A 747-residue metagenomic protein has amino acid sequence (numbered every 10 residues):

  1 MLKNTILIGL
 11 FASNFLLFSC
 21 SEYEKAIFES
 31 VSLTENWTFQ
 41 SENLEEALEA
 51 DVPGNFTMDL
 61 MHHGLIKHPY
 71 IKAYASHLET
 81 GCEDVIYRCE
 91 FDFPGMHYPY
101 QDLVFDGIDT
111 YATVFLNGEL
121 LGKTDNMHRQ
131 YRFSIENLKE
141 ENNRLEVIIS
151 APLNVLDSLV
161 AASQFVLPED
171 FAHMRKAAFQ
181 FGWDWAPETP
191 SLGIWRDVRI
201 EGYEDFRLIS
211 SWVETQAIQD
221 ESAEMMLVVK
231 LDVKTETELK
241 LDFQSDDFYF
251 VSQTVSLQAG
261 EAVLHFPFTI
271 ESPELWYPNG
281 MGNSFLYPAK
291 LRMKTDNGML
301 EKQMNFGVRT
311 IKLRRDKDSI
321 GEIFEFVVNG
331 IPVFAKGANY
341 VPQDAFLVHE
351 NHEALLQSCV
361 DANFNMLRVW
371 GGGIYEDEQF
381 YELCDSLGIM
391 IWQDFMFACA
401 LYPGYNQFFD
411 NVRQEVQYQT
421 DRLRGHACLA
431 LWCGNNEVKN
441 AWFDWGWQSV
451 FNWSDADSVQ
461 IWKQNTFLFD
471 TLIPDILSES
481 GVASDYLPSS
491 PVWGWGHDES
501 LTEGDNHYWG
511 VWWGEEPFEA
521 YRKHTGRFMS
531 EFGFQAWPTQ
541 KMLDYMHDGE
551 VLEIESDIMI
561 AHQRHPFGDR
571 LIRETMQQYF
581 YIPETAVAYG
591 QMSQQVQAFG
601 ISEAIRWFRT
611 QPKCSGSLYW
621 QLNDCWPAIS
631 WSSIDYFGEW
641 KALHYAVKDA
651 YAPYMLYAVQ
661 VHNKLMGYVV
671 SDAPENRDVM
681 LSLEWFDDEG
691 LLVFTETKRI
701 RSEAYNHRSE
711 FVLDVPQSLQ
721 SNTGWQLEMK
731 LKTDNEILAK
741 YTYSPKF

Functional and structural regions predicted by a protein language model:
M1-A12, L17-M366, T610, E639 (+1 more regions): Secreted/periplasmic carbohydrate-active enzymes, especially glycoside hydrolases
V31-S32, S41-E45, F179, A186-G193 (+6 more regions): Substrate-binding clefts and catalytic carboxylate motifs of secreted carbohydrate-active enzymes
S76-D84, A345, W370, P583-A598: Short acidic-aromatic active-site loops that bind/stabilize oxyanions
G107, T124, D394-F395, V438 (+1 more regions): Generic detector of well-ordered alpha-helical packing
T110-A112, N154-V155, R314, P342-A345 (+9 more regions): Flexible loop/turn segments at secondary-structure boundaries
K123, L387, D394-F395, W620-P627: Active-site-proximal loop/short-helix segments that contain or immediately flank catalytic acid/base residue(s)
R132-E136, I148, L153, F165-A172 (+5 more regions): Active-site mouth of glycoside hydrolases
G337, G371, Q393-F395, C433-N436 (+5 more regions): Active-site proximal loops enriched in glycine and acidic residues that flank catalytic Cys/His/Asp and coordinate
